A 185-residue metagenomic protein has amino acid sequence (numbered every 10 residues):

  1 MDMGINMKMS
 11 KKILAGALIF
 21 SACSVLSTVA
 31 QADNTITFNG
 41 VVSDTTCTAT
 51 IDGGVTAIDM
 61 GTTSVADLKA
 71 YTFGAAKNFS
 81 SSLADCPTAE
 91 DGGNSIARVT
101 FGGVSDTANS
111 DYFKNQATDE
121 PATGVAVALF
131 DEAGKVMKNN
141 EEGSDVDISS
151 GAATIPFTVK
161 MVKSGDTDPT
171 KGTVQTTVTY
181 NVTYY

Functional and structural regions predicted by a protein language model:
D2-K12, T28-Y185: Mature extracellular/passenger domains of Gram-negative fimbrial/pilin and adhesin proteins
L14-F20: Sec-dependent N-terminal signal peptides
A22-S27: N-terminal signal peptide c-region/cleavage motif recognized by signal peptidases
